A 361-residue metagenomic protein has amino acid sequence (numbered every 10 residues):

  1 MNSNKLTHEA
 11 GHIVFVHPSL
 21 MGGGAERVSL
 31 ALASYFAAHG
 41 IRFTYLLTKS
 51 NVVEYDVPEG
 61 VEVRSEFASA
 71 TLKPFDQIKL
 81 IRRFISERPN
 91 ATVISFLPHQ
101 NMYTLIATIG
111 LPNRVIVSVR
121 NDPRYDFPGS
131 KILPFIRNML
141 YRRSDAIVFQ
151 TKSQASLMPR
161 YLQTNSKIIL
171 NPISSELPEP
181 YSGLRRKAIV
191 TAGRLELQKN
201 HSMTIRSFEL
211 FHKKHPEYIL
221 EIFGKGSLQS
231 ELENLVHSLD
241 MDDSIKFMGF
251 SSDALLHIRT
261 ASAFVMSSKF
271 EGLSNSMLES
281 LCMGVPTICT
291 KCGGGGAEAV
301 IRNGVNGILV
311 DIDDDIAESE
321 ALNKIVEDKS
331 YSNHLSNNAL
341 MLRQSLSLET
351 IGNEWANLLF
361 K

Functional and structural regions predicted by a protein language model:
F15-F75, L157-P159, S227-L228: N-terminal strand-loop element at the rim of the active site of nucleotide-sugar-dependent glycosyltransferases
G23-A31, K187, R194-P216, S227-N234 (+1 more regions): A conserved mid-protein helix/loop that constitutes part of the nucleotide-sugar donor-binding site
R64, R142-L177, T191: Donor nucleotide-sugar binding/catalytic pocket of nucleotide-sugar-dependent glycosyltransferases
S95-Y103, V119: Short His-centered aromatic/hydrophobic patch
H237, S244, A317, K324 (+2 more regions): A short, well-ordered alpha-helix in the C-terminal region of glycosyltransferases
F250, K269: Aromatic "clamp/platform" in nucleotide-sugar-dependent glycosyltransferases that forms part of the donor/acceptor
P286-K291: Short hydrophobic beta-strand element within catalytic cores of glycosyltransferases and related nucleotide-activated
C292, R302-G304, I308-D315, N323-K329: Conserved acidic donor-binding segment of nucleotide-sugar-dependent glycosyltransferases
